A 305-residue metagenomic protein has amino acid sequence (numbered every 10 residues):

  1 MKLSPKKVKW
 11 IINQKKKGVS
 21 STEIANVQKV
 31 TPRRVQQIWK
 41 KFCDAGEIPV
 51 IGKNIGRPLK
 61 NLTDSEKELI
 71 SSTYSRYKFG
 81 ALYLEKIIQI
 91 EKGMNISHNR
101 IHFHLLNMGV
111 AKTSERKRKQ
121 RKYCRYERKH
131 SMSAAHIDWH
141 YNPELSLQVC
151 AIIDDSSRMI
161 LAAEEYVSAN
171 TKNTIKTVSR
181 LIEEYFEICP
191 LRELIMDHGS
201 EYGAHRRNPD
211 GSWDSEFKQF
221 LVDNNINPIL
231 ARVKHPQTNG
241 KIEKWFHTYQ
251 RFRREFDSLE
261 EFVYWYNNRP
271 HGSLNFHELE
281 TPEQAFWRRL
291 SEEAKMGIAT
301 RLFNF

Functional and structural regions predicted by a protein language model:
M1-N13, K17-T73: Short, basic alpha-helical/linker "hinge" immediately adjacent to a nucleic-acid-recognition surface
N13, Q37, K86, F103 (+1 more regions): DNA-binding alpha-helical recognition surfaces that contact promoter or target DNA
I38, F42, G46, K92 (+5 more regions): A generic secondary-structure signal for well-formed alpha-helical elements
V50-L69, T73-A134, S212-S215, Q284-W287: Basic, flexible linker segments flanking DNA-binding modules in nucleic acid-interacting mobile-element proteins
K129-H136, H140-V149, D155-W265: RNase H-like DDE/DDD metal-dependent nuclease/strand-transfer catalytic core used by mobile genetic elements
N224-I226, H247-F305: C-terminal domain-tail junction helix/linker
